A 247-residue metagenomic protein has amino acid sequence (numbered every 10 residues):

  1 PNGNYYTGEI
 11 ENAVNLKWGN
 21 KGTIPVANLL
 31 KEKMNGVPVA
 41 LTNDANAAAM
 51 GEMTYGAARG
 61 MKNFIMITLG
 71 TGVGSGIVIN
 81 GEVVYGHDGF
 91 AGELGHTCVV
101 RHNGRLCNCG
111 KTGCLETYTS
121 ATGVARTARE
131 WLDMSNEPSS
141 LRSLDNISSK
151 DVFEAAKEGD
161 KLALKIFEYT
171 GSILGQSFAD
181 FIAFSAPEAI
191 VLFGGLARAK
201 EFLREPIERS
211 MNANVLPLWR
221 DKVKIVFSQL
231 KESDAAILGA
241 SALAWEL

Functional and structural regions predicted by a protein language model:
P1, V39-A40, A186-L196: Short glycine-rich phosphate-binding loop at a beta-alpha junction
N2-I65, F202-N214: Glycine-rich phosphate-binding loop and adjoining helix at the ATP-binding site of ATP-dependent phosphoryl-transfer
E32-A45, V99-N136, A242: Glycine-rich phosphate-binding loop plus the immediately following alpha-helix
K33, T127, W131-S135, A155 (+3 more regions): Change "in soluble alpha/beta enzymes" to "in soluble alpha/beta proteins
A40-M53, R198-L247: Glycine-rich phosphate-binding/hydrolytic loop that grips phosphoryl groups
R59-Y118: Glycine-rich phosphate-binding loop of actin/hexokinase-like ATP-binding domains
L69, A121-T122, G194-G195: Short secondary-structure boundary segments
L115-V191, V223-K224: A mobile "lid/hinge" subdomain adjacent to the ATP/sugar-phosphate binding pocket shared across diverse ATP-dependent
